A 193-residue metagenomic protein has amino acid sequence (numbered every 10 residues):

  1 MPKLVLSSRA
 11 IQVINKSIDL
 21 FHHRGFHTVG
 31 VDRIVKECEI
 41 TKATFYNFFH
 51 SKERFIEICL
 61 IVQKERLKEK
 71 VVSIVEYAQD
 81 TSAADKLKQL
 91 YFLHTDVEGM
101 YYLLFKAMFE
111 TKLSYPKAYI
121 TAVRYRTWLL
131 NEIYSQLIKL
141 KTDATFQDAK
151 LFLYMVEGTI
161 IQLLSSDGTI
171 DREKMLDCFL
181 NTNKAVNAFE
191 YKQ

Functional and structural regions predicted by a protein language model:
M1-S8, E190-Q193: N-terminal intrinsically disordered/low-complexity leader segments
L6, I14, I56, L60 (+4 more regions): Amphipathic, non-transmembrane alpha-helical scaffold segments
S8-I18, I34, C59-V71, I133: Generic hydrophobic, amphipathic alpha-helix propensity
Q12, L20-R54, I58: Helix-turn-helix
F49, A107-Y115: Short helix-capping/turn signature of helix-turn-helix
I58, V72-G99, F152: Hydrophobic alpha-helical connector segments
E65-V72, V97-M100, Y115-K150, D177: Amphipathic alpha-helical packing segments from all-alpha helical-bundle domains
K106, E110, I138-T182, E190-Q193: Hydrophobic/aromatic-rich alpha-helical bundle segments in the mid-to-C-terminal region
